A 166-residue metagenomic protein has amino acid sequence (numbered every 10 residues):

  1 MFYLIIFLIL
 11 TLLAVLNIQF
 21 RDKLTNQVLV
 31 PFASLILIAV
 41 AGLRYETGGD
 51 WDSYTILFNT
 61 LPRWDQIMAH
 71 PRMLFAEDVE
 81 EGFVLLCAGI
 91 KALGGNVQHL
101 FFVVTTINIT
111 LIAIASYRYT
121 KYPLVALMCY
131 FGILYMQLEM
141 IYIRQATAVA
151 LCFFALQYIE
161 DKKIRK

Functional and structural regions predicted by a protein language model:
M1-K166: Terminal, non-globular segments
